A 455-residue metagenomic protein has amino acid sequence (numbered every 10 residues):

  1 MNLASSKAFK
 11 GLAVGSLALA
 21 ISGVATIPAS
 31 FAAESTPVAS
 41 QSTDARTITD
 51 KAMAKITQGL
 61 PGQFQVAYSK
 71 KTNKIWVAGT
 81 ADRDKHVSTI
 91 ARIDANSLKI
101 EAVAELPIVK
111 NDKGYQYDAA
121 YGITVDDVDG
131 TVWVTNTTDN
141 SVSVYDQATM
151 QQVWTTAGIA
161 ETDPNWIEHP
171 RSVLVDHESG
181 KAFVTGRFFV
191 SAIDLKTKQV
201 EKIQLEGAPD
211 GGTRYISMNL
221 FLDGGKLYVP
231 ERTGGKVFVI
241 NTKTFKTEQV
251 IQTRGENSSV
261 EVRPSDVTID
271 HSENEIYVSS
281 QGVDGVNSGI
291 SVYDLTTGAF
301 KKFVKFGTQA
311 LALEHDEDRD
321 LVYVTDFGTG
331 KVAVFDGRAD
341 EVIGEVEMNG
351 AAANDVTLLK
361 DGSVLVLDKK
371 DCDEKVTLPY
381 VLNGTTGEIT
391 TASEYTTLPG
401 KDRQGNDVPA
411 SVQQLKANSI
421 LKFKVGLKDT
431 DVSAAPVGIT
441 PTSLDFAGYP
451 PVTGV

Functional and structural regions predicted by a protein language model:
N2-G15: Bacterial N-terminal signal peptides that target proteins for export
A4-K7, T26-V455: Predominantly soluble domains enriched in secretory-pathway, periplasmic, or organellar proteins
V14-V24: Bacterial N-terminal signal peptides
